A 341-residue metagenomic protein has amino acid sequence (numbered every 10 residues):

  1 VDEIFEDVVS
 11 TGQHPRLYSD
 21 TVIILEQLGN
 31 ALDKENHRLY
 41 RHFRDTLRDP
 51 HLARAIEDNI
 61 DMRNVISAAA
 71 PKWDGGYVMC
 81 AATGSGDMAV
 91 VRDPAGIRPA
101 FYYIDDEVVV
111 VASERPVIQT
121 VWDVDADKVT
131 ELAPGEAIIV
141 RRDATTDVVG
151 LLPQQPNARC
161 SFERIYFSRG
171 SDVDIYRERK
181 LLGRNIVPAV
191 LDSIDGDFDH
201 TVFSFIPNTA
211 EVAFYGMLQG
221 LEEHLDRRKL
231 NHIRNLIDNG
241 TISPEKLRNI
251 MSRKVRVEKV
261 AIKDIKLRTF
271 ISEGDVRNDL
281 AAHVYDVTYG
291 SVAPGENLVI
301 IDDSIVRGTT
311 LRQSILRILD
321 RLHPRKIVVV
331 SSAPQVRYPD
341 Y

Functional and structural regions predicted by a protein language model:
V1, F203, A210-M217, L221 (+2 more regions): Extended, hydrophobic alpha-helical segments in both membrane/secreted and soluble proteins
D2-A133, I139-V202, I206-P207: Conserved short alpha-helical segments that host acidic/polar catalytic motifs at enzyme active sites
K72-G75, E178-D199, M217-G220, S272-P294: Phosphate/ATP-binding catalytic cores across multiple sugar-kinase/actin-like superfamilies, primarily ASKHA
M88, I97-P99, I118-T120, T146-D147 (+4 more regions): Flexible loop/turn segments at secondary-structure boundaries
A95, D105-D106, M217-H224, E273-V276 (+1 more regions): Short secondary-structure boundary/capping segments
A144-C160, F205-I242: Terminal amphipathic helices with adjacent charged low-complexity linkers/tails
Q219-N297, T309, R337-D340: Short, glycine/charge-rich flexible loops or terminal/linker lids adjacent to PRPP-binding catalytic cores
I262-R268, L316-Y341: A short, conserved beta-to-alpha structural element at the edge of catalytic cores that scaffolds binding
